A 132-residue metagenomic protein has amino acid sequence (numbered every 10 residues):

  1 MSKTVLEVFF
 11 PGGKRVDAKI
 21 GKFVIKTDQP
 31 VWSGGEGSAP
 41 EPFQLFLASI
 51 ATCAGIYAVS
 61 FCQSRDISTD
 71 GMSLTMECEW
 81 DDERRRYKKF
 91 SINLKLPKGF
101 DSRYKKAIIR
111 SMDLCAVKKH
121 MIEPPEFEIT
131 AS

Functional and structural regions predicted by a protein language model:
M1-A48, A58-S132: Extended beta-strand/beta-hairpin segments
C53-A54: Alpha-helical metal-binding/catalytic segments enriched in His/Glu/Asp
